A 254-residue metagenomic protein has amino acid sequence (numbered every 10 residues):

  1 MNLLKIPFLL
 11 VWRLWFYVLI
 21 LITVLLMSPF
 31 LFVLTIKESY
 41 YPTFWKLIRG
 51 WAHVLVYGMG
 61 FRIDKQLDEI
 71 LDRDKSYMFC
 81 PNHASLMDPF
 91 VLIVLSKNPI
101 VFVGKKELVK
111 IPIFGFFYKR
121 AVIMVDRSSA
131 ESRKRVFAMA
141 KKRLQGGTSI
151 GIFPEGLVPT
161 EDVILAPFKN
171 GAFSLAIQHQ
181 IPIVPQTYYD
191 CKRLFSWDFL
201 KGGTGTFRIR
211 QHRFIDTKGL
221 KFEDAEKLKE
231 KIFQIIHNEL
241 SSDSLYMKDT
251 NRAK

Functional and structural regions predicted by a protein language model:
M1-L34, K46, E69-D72, K142 (+1 more regions): Membrane-interfacial terminal anchoring regions of lipid-handling membrane enzymes
L3-L4, R135-K254: Non-catalytic C-terminal accessory region of glycerolipid acyltransferases and related lyso-lipid remodeling enzymes
W12, A121-M124, E155-T160: Short, flexible active-site loops
L21-S28, Y57-G58, R62, I150-G151: Hydrophobic alpha-helical transmembrane segments in multi-pass membrane proteins
M27-G50, V56-M59, D72-A130: Catalytic core of membrane glycerolipid acyltransferases/transacylases, capturing the structured, soluble-facing
M59-Q66, R133-K134, C191-R193: Short gly/ser/thr-rich secondary-structure transition/capping motifs
K65, F79, F102, I152 (+1 more regions): Generic preference for hydrophobic
